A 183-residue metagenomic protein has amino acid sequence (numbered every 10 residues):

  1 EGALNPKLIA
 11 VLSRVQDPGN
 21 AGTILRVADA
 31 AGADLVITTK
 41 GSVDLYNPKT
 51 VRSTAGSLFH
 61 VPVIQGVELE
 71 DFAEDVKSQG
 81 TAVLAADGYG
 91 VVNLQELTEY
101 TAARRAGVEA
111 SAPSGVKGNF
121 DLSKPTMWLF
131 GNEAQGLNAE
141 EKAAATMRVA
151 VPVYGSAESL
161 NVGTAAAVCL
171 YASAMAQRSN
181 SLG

Functional and structural regions predicted by a protein language model:
E1-G183: Post-transcriptional modification and biogenesis factors for structured RNAs of the translation apparatus
